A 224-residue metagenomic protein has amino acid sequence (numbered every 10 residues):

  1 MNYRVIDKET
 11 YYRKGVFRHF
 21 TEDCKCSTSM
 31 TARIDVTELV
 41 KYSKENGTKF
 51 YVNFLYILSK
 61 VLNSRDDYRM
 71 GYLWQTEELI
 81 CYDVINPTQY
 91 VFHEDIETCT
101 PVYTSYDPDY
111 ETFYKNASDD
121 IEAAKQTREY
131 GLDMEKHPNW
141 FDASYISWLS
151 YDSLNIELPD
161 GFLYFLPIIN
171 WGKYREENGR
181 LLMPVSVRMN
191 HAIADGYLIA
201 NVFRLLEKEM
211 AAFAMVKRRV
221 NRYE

Functional and structural regions predicted by a protein language model:
M1-D23, Y82-F92, I156: Short amphipathic alpha-helices and their capping loops
Y3-I6, T21-N53, G71-I85, W140-A143 (+2 more regions): Gly/Ser/Thr-rich phosphate-binding loops and adjoining beta-strand/alpha-helix segments that form adenosine-phosphate
T28-A32, L39-N46, E97-E111, A194: Acyl-group handling in specialized metabolite and lipid biosynthesis
L39-S64, M183-V202: Acyl activation and transfer enzymes in specialized metabolism, enriched for ANL adenylate-forming modules
N63-Y103: Hydrophobic/aromatic-rich structural module bridging two neighboring secondary-structure elements via a short loop
H93-Y151: Helical lid/core segments from catalytic subdomains that handle acyl or acyl-like groups
E135-W148, P167-R204: Histidine-centered acyl-transfer/condensation active-site motif and its immediate structural neighborhood
I146-I168: Glycine-rich active-site loop/lid that clamps phosphate-bearing ligands
